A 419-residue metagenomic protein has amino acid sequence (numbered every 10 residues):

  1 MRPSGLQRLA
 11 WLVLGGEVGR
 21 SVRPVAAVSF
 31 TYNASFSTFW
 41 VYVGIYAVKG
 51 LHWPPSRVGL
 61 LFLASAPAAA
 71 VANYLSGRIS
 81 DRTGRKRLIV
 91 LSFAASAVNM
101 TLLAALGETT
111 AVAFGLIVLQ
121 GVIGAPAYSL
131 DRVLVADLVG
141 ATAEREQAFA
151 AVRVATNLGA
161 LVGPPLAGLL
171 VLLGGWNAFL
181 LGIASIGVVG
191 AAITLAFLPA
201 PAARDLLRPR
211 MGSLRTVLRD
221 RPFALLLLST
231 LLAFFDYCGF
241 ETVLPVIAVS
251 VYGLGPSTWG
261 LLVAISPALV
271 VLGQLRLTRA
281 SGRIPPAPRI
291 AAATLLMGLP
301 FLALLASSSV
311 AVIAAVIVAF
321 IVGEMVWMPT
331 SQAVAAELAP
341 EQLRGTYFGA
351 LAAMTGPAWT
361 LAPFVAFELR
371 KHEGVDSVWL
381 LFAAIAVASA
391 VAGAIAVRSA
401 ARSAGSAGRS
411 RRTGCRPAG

Functional and structural regions predicted by a protein language model:
M1-G19, P199-S229, R411-P417: Juxtamembrane intracellular "pre-TM" segments in multi-pass secondary transporters
G16-A66, A224-V263: Helix-loop boundary and gating motifs at the non-cytosolic
A70-G107: Conserved MFS/SLC helix-loop-helix module at the cytosolic interface between two early adjacent transmembrane helices
A72-G84, V171, L272-P286, R370: Helix-to-loop junctions at the C-terminal end of transmembrane segments in multipass secondary transporters
R87-T101, A184, P288-L302: Structural signature of the two symmetry-related core transmembrane helices
V118-T156: Cytoplasmic helix-loop-helix junction between adjacent transmembrane helices in 12-TM secondary transporters
L172-S185, E368-A386: A membrane-interface helix-boundary motif in multi-pass transporters
L343-K371: A late C-terminal transmembrane helix in Major Facilitator Superfamily
